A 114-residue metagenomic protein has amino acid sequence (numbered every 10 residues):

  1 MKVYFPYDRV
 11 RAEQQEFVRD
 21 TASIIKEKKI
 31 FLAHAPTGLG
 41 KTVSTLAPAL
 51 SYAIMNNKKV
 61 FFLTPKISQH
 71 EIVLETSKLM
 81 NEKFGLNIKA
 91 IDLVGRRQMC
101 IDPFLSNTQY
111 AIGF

Functional and structural regions predicted by a protein language model:
M1-H34, A47: Conserved pre-motif I regulatory segment
M1-Y4, N57-F114: A substrate-engagement module of RecA-like helicase motors
R9-E16, K41-S44, S68-E75: Generic recognition of stable, solvent-exposed alpha-helical segments in well-folded globular domains
V10-E13, T42, A49, R96 (+2 more regions): Surface-exposed loop/turn and secondary-structure junction residues enriched for glycine/proline
D20-I24, T42-N56, E75-M80: Walker A/P-loop NTP-binding motif
K29-F31, A53-F61: Short, surface-exposed connector motifs at secondary-structure boundaries
T37-G38: The conserved Walker
